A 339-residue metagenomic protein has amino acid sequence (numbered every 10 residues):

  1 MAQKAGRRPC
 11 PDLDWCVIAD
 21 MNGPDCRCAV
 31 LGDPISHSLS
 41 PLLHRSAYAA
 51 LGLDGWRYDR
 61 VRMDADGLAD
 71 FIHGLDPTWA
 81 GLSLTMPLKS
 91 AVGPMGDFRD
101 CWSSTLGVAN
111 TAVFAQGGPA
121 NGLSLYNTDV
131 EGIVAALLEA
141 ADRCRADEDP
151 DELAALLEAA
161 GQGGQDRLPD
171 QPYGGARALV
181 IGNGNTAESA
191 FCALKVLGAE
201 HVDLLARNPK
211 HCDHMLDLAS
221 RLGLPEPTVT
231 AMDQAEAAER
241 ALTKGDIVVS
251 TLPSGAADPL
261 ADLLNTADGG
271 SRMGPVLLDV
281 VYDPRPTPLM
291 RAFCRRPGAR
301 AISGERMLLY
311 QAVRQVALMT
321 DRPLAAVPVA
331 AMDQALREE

Functional and structural regions predicted by a protein language model:
G23-D149, A292: Phosphate/diphosphate ligand-binding glycine-rich loop within oxidoreductases
G32, L125-V130, L137, A141 (+4 more regions): Glycine-rich adenosine-cofactor-binding loop
I35-S36, P209-K210, P284: Helix N-cap at the beta1-alpha1 junction of Rossmann-like dinucleotide-binding domains, i.e., the first residues
A141-R143, D147-E148, A160, D166 (+3 more regions): Adenosine-phosphate binding glycine-rich loop
V196-H201, R296-R300: Conserved S-adenosyl-L-methionine
A199-L224: NAD(P)-binding Rossmann-fold cofactor-contacting core
P227-A301: Rossmann-like adenosine-cofactor binding region
